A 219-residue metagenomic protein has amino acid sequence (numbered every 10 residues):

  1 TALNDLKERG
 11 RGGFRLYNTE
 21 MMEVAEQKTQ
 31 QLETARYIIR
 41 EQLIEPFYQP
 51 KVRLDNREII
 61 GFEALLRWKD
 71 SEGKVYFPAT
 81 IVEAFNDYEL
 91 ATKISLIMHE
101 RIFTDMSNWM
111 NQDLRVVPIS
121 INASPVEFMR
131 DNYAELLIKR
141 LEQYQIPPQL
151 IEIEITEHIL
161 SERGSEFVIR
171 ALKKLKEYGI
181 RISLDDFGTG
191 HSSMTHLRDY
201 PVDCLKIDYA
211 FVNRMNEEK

Functional and structural regions predicted by a protein language model:
T1-A2, I207, N216-K219: Short, intrinsically disordered, charge-balanced linker/junction segments flanking boundaries in proteins
T1-T29, E33: Cyclic-dinucleotide signaling modules
R9, Y37, E41, R53 (+4 more regions): Nucleotide second-messenger and two-component phosphorelay signaling modules
F14-N18, V24, L54-E63, Y88-F167: Catalytic core of bacterial c-di-GMP phosphodiesterases, primarily the EAL and HD-GYP domains, capturing alpha-helical
E26-Q49: Short, basic/aromatic recognition patches
Y48-E83, I102, L160, L205: A short, well-structured catalytic beta-strand-centered motif of the EAL phosphodiesterase domain for c-di-GMP
D70, I81, I121, D186 (+1 more regions): Signature for phosphate-centric chemistry
I138-M215: The catalytic core of metal-dependent phosphodiesterases that act on cyclic dinucleotides
